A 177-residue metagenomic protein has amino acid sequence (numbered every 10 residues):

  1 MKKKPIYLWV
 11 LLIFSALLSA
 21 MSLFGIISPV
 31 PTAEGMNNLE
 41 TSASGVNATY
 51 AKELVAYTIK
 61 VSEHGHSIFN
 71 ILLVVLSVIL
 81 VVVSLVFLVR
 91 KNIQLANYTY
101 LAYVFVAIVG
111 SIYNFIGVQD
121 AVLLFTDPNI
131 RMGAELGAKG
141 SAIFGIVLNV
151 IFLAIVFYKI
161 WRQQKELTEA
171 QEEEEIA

Functional and structural regions predicted by a protein language model:
M1-N38, I155-T168, E175-A177: Cytosolic juxtamembrane helix and N-cap/initiation of the first transmembrane helix
P5, Q94-N97, A102, R131-A138: Helix-loop boundary elements of multi-pass alpha-helical membrane proteins
V10, F14-L17, G65-I79, T99-A102 (+2 more regions): Physicochemical signature of membrane-embedded alpha-helices that form the seven-helix bundle of GPCRs, emphasizing
L17-F24, I79-V83, V106-I112, I151-Y158: Alpha-helical transmembrane segments
A33-S67, Y113-I143: Interfacial non-cytosolic loop connecting adjacent transmembrane helices
I68-K91, L148-E166: Transmembrane alpha-helical segments in integral membrane proteins
I71, L80-N114: Loop-to-transmembrane helix junctions at the membrane interface
I108-A177: Alpha-helical transmembrane segments of multi-pass integral membrane proteins, characterized by long hydrophobic
